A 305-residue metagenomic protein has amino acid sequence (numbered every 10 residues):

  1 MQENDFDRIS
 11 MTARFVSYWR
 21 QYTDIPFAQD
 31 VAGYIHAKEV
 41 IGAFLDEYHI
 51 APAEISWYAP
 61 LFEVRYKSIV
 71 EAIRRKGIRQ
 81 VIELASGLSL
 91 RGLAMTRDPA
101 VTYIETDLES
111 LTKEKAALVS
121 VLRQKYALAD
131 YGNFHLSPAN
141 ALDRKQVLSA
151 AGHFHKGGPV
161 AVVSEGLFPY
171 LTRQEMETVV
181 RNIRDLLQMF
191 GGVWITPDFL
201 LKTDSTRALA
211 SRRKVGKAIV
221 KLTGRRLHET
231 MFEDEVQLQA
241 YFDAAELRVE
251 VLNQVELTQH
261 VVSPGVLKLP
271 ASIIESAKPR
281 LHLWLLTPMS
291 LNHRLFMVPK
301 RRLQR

Functional and structural regions predicted by a protein language model:
M1-I82, S86-S137: Rossmann-like AdoMet
M95-A100, F154-K156, D185-M189: Short, conserved loop/helix-junction motifs that constitute active-site signature segments in enzyme catalytic cores
P138-R144: Conserved SAM/SAH-binding loop
R144-V147, Y170-I183, L187: A short, conserved alpha-helix within the catalytic core of class I
K145-K156: Short amphipathic alpha-helix with an adjacent loop that forms part of the alpha/beta core around
P159-Q174: A short SAM/SAH-binding and catalytic strip from SAM-dependent methyltransferases
D185-K202: Conserved beta-strand signature within the Rossmann-like core of class I S-adenosyl-L-methionine
S205-R305: Rossmann-like AdoMet/SAM-dependent catalytic core
